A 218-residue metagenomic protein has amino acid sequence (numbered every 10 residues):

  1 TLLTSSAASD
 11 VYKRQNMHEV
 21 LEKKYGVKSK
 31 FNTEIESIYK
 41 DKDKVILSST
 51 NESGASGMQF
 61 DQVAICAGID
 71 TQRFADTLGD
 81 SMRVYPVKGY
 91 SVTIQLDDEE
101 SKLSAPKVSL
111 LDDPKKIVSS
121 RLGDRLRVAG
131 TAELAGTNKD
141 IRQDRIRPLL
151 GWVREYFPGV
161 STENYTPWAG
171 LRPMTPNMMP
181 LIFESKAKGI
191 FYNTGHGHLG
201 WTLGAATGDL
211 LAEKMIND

Functional and structural regions predicted by a protein language model:
T1-A8, Y12: Single conserved hydrophobic/aromatic residue that forms the stacking wall/gate of nucleotide- or nucleobase-binding
R14-G26: N-terminal Rossmann-like dinucleotide/flavin-binding domain of flavoprotein oxidoreductases that bind FAD/FMN
V20-K23, T77, L210, K214-N217: Active-site catalytic microenvironments for nucleophilic, acid-base chemistry
F31-V45: A conserved short coil-to-beta-strand element within the FAD-binding core of flavoproteins
S37-Y39, D61-K188: Active-site substrate-recognition segment that forms the wall of the catalytic cavity or substrate channel
I46-S48, R127, F191-Y192: General beta-strand recognition
S53-Q62: Core beta-strand elements of the Rossmann-like FAD/NAD(P) dinucleotide-binding domain in flavoenzyme oxidoreductases
E184-D218: C-terminal lid/capping helical subdomain adjacent to the catalytic/cofactor pocket in oxidative enzymes
